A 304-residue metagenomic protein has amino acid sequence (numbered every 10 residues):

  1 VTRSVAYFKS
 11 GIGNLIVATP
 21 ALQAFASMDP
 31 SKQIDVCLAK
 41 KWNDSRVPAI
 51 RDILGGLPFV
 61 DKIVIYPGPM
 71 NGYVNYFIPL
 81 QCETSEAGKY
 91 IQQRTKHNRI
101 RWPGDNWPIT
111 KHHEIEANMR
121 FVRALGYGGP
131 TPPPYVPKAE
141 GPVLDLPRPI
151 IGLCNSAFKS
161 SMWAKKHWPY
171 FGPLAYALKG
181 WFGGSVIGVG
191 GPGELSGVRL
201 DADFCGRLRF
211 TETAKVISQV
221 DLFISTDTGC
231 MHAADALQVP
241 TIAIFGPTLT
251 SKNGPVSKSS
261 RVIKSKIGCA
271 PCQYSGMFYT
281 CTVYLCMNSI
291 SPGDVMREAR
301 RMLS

Functional and structural regions predicted by a protein language model:
V1-S304: Catalytic machinery of carbohydrate-active enzymes, primarily nucleotide-sugar-dependent glycosyltransferases
